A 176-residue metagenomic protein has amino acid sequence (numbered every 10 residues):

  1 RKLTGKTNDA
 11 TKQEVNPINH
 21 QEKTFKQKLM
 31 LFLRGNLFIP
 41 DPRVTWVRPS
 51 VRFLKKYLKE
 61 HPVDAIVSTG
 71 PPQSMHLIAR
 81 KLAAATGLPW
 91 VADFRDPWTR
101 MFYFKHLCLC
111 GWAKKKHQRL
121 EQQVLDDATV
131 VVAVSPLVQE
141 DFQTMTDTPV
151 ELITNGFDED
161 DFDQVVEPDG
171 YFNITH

Functional and structural regions predicted by a protein language model:
R1-R48: A conserved catalytic-core segment of Leloir-type glycosyltransferases
S50, L54-M75, G87-V91: Short N-terminal targeting/anchoring amphipathic segment
T69, A133-S135, N155: Replace "coordinates the UDP/GDP/TDP-sugar" with "coordinates nucleotide-activated sugar donors
S74-L77, K81-A85, W98-T99, G111-V130: Membrane-proximal helix-turn-helix segments that form the acceptor-binding/catalytic region of lipid-linked
Q123-V150, E159: A short, active-site helix/loop in glycosyltransferases that binds the activated sugar's phosphate group
L137, G156, P168: Carbohydrate-associated surface elements
T154-D163: Short beta-strand->alpha-helix junction loop in the catalytic core of nucleotide-activated group-transfer enzymes
P168-H176: Conserved donor-binding/catalytic core segment of Leloir-type glycosyltransferases
